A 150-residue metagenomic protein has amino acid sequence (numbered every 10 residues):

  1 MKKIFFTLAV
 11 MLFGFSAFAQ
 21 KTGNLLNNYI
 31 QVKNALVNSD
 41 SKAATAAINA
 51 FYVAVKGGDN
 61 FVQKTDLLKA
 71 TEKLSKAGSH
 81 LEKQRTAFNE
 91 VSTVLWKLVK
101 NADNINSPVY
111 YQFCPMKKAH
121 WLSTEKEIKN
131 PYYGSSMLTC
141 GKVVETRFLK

Functional and structural regions predicted by a protein language model:
M1-N24: Bacterial Sec-dependent N-terminal signal peptides
N24-N27, Q31, S41-K150: C-terminal-biased regions
